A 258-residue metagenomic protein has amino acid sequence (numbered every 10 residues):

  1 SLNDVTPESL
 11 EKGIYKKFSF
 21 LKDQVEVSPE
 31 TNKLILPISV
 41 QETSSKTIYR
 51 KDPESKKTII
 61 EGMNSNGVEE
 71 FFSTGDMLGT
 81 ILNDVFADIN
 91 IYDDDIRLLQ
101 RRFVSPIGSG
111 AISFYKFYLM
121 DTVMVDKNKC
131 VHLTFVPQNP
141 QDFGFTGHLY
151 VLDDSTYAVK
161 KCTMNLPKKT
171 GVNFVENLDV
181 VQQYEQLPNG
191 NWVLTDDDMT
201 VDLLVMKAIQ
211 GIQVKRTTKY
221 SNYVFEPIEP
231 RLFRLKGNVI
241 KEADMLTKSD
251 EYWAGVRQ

Functional and structural regions predicted by a protein language model:
S1-H132, V136-G144, D202, K207-A208 (+1 more regions): Structured extracytoplasmic
F114-Q186: Feature captures eukaryotic membrane-trafficking machinery centered on endolysosomal pathways and lysosome-related
N165-P167, V172-R216: Short aromatic loop motif centered on NTY/YTY
